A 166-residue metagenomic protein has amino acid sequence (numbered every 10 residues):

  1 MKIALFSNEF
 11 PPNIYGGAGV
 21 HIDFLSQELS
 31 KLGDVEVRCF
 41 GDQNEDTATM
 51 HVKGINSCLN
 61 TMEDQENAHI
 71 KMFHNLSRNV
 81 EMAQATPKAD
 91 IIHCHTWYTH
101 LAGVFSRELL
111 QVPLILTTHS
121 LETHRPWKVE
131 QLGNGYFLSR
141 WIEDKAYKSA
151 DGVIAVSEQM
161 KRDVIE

Functional and structural regions predicted by a protein language model:
M1-D46: N-terminal subdomain of nucleotide-sugar transferases
N8, T118-L121: Histidine-centered beta-alpha loop that forms part of the nucleotide-sugar donor binding/catalytic region in diverse
T47-Q84, Q131: A short, charged, and often flexible helix/loop element on the N-terminal side of the glycosyltransferase catalytic
P87-I91: Short acidic/histidine-rich motifs immediately flanking catalytic phosphotransfer sites in two-component signaling
C94-T99, T118: Short His-centered aromatic/hydrophobic patch
L110-P113, A150: A short helix->loop->beta-strand "cap" motif at the edges of active sites that frequently abuts
P113-I115, T123-K145: Nucleotide-sugar donor phosphate/pyrophosphate-binding loop at the beta->alpha transition of glycosyltransferases
D144-E166: A short, active-site helix/loop in glycosyltransferases that binds the activated sugar's phosphate group
